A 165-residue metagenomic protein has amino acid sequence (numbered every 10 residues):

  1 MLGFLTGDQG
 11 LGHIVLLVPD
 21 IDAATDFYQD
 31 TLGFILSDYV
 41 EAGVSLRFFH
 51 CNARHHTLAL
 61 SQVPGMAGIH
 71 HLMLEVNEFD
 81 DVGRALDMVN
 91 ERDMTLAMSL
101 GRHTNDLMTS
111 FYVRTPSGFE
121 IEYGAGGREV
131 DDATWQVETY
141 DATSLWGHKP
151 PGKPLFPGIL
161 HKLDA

Functional and structural regions predicted by a protein language model:
M1-L2, H56-L60, D87, G101: Intrinsic, low-complexity N-terminal interaction/targeting segments
M1-P19: Surface-exposed beta-loop interaction hotspot
G10, G43, L107: Exposed loop/turn and edge beta-strand positions of beta-sandwich/beta-sheet ligand-binding modules
L11, Y28, F34, F49 (+4 more regions): Short, structured motif recognition centered on aromatic/hydrophobic residues
H13, H56-L58, H70-H71, R102-H103: Histidine-centered active-site/metal-ligand motif
L16-D26, L74-I121, A125-A165: Vicinal oxygen chelate
L16-H56: Core segments of cupin and vicinal oxygen chelate
M66: Long C-terminal interaction/binding lobes of large macromolecular proteins
